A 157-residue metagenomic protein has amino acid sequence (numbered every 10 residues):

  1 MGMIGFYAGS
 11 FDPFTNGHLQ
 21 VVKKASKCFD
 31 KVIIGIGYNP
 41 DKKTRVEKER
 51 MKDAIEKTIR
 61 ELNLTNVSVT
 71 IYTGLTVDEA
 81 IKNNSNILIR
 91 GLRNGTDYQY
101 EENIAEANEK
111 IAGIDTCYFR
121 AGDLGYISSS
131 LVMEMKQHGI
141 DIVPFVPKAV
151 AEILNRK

Functional and structural regions predicted by a protein language model:
M1-K157: Nucleotidyltransferase catalytic core that binds NTPs
